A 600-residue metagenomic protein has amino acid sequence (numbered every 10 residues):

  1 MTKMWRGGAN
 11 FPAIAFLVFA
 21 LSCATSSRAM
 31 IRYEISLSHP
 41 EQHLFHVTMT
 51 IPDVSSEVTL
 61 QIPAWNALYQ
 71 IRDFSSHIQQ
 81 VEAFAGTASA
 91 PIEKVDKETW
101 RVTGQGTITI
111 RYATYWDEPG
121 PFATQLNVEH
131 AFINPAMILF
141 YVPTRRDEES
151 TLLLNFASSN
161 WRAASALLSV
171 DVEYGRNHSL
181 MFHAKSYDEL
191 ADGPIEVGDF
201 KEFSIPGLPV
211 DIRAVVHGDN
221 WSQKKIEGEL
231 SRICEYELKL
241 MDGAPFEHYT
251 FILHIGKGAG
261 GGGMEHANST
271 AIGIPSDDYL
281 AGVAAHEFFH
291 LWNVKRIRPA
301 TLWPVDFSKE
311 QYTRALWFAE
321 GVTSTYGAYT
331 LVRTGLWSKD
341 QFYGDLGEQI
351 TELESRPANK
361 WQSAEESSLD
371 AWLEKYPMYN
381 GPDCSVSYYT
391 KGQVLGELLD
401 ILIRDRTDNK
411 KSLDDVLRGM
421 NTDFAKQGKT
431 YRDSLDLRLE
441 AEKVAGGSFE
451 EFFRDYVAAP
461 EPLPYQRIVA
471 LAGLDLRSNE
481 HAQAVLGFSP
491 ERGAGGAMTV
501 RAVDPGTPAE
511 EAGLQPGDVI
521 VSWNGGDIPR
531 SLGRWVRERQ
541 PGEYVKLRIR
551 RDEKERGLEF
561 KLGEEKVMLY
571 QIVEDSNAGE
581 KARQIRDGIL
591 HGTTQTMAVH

Functional and structural regions predicted by a protein language model:
L37-S38, Y69-N127: A surface-exposed beta-strand-loop module
F45-S75, F140-A157: Surface-exposed beta-strand/loop patches in extracellular or lumenal glycoproteins
V47-D53, V58, W100-V128, S150-S158 (+3 more regions): Short, hydrophobic/aromatic-enriched beta-strand segments in well-ordered soluble domains
F74-F84, Y115, I138, D147-A164 (+7 more regions): Zn2+-dependent metallopeptidase catalytic core
H130-R213: Intrinsically disordered, low-complexity linkers and stems that provide flexible hinges in membrane-associated
D199-L316, V322: Juxtacatalytic substrate-recognition/specificity segment
A267-T270, R296-I297, S308-N359: Post-HExxH zinc-binding segment in Zn-dependent metallohydrolases
G327, W337-H600: C-terminal recognition in membrane/secretory proteostasis and scaffolding
